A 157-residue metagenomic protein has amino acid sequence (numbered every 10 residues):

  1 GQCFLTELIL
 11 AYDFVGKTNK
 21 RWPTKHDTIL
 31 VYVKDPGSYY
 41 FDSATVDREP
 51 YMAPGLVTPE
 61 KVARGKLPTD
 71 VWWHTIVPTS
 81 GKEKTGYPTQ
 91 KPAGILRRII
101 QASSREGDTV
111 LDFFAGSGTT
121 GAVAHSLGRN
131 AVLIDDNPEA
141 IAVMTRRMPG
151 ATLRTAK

Functional and structural regions predicted by a protein language model:
G1-R154: Core catalytic lobe of class I
